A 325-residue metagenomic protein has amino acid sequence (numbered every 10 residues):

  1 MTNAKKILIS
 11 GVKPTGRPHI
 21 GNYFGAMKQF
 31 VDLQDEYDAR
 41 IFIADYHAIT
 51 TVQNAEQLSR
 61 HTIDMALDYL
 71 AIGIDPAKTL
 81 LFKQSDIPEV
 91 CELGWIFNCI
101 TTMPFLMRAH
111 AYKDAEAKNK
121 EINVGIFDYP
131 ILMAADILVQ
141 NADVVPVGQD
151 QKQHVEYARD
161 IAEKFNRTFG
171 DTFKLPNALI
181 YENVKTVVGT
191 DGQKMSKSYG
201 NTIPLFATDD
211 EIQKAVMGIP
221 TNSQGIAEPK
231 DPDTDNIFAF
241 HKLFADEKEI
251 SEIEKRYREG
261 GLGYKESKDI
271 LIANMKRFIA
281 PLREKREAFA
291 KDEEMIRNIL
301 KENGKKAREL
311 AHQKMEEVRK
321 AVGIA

Functional and structural regions predicted by a protein language model:
T2-A135, E287: N-terminal Rossmann-like or analogous alpha/beta NTP/dinucleotide-binding catalytic cores that position adenine
P14, V145-P146, N201: A generic structural motif
N22, Q153, R159-A325: Conserved nucleotide- and phosphate/pyrophosphate-binding catalytic cores in adenylate/nucleotidyl-handling enzymes
A55, V145-G148, T172, A227: Short, polar/flexible loop-turn hinges at active-site or ligand-entry regions and domain interfaces
L80-K83, P146, Q224: Short catalytic-loop micro-motif centered on adjacent basic/acidic residues
M103-M107, V139-P146, A245-I253: Short helix-capping/linker segments at secondary-structure and domain boundaries
A111-F165, F169: Internal, conserved structured core segments that host functional sites
